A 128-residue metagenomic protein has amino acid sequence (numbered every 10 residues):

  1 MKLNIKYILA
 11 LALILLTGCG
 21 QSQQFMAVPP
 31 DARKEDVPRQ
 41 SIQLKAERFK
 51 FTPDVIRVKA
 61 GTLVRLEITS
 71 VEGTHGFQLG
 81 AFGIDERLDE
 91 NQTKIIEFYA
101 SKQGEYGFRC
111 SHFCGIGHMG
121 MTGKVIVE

Functional and structural regions predicted by a protein language model:
M1-R48: Extracytoplasmic entry segments of secretory-pathway proteins
L3-N4, P38, L79, G83-D85 (+1 more regions): Generic structural signal for short, solvent-exposed loop/turn connectors between secondary structure elements
L9, K34, R48, I56-V58 (+4 more regions): Generic marker of residues within folded, mature protein domains
A12, P30, D54-I56, F82 (+1 more regions): Short linear sequence elements within intrinsically disordered, low-complexity coil regions
C19-D31, L88-E128: Extracellular/periplasmic metallocenter environments
V37-Q43, D54-G73, Q92-K102, I126-V127: Beta-strand cores of secreted/periplasmic/IMS beta-sandwich domains, seen most often in copper-related folds
A46-D54, L79-G83, N91-I95, F108-R109: N-terminal post-signal-peptidase region of extra-cytosolic proteins
G76: Pre-active-site segment of Zn-dependent metallo-hydrolases
